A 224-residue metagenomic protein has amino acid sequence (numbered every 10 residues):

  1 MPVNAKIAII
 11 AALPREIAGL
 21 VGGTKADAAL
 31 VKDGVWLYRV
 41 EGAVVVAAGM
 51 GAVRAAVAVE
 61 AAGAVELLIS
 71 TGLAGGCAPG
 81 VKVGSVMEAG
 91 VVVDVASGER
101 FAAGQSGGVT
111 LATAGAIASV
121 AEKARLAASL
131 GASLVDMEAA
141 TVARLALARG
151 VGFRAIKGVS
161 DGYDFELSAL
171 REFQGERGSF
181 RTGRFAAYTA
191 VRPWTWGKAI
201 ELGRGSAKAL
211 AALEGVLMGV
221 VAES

Functional and structural regions predicted by a protein language model:
P2-A8: Extreme N-terminal starter segment of soluble prokaryotic enzymes
K6, L30-S224: Glycine-rich phosphate- or other oxyanion-binding loops that anchor nucleotides, phosphorylated ligands
L13-P14, A139: Helix N-cap/beta->alpha junction signal
R15-L20, R54: Short N-terminal binding/cap micro-motifs at the start of the first secondary-structure element
G19-D27: Short, aromatic/basic amphipathic alpha-helical patches
